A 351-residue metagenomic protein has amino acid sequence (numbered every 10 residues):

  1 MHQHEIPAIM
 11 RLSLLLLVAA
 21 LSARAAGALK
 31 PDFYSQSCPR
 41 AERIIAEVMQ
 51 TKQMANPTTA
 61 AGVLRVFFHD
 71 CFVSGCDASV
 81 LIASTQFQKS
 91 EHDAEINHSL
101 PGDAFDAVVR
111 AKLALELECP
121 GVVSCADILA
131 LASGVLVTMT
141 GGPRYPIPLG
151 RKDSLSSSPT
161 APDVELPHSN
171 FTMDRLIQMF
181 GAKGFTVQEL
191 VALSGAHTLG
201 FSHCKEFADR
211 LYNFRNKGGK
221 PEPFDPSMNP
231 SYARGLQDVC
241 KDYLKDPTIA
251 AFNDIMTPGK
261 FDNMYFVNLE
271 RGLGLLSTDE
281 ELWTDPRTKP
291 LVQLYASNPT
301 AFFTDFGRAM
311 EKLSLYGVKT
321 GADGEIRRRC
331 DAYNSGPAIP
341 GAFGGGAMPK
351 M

Functional and structural regions predicted by a protein language model:
H2-M351: Catalytic cores of secreted/periplasmic or lumenal enzymes
